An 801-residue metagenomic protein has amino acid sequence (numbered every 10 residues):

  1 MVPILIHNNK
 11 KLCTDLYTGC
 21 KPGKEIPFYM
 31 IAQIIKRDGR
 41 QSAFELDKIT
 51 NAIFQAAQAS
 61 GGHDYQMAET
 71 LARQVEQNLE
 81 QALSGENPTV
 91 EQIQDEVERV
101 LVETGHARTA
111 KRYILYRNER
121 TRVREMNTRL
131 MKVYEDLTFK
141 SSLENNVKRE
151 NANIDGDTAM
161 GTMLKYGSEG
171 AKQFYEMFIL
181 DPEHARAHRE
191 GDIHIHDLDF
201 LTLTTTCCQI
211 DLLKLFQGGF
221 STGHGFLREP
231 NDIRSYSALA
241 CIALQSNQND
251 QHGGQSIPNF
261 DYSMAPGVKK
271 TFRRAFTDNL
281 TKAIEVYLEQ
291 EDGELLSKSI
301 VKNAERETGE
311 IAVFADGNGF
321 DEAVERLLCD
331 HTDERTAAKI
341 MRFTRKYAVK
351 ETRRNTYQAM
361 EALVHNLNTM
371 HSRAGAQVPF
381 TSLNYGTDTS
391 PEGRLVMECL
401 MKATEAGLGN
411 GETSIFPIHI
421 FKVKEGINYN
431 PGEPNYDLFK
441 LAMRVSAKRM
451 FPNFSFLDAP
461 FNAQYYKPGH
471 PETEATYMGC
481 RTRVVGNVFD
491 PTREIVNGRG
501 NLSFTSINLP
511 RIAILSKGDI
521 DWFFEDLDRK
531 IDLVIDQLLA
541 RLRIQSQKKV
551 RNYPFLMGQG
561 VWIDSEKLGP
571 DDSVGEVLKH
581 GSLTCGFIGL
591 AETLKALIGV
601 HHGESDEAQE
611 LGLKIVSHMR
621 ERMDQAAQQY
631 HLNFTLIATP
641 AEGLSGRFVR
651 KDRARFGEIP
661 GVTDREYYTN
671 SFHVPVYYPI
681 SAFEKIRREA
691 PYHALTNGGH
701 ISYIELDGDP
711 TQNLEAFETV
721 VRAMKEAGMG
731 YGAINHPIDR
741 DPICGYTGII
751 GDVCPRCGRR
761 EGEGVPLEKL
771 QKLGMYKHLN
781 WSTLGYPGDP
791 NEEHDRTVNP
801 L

Functional and structural regions predicted by a protein language model:
L5, C13, P27-L137, S782-G785 (+1 more regions): Charged, amphipathic alpha-helical regulatory modules used for macromolecular assembly or allosteric control
A32, V75-Q81, T381-N384, E592-L594 (+2 more regions): Short, hydrophobic beta-strand segments
E119-V123, R129-K579, V600-H601, S605-Q771 (+2 more regions): Conserved catalytic cores of very large enzyme subunits
L583-A596, S617, K772: Contiguous, well-ordered alpha-helical segments that form the cores/surfaces of helical PPI scaffolds
